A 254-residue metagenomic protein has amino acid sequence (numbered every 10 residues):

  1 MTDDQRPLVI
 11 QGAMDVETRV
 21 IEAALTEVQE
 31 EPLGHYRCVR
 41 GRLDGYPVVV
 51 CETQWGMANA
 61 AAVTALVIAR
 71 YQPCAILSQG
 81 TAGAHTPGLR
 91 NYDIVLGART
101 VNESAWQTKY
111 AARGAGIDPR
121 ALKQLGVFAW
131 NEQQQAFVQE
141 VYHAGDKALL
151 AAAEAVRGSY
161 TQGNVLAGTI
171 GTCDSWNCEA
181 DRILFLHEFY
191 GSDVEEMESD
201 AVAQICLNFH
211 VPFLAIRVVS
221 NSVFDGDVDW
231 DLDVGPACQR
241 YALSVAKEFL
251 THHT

Functional and structural regions predicted by a protein language model:
T2-Y71: N-terminal short beta-loop-beta anion/metal-coordinating cradle
A24, A148-Q162, I205, S244-H252: Generic non-transmembrane alpha-helical segments
V48-T53, T169-G171, I216: Active-site-proximal beta-strand elements of phosphoester/diester hydrolases
C74-L77: Structural motif
T86-F189: Mid-sequence, gly/pro-rich, charge-dense loop/helix-turn segments that line enzyme active sites
C173-A215, N221-V228: A C-terminal functional module that forms or caps the active site or interfaces directly with catalytic machinery
V223-T254: His/Asp/Glu-rich mid-to-C-terminal helical/loop segments that flank catalytic regions of hydrolases
